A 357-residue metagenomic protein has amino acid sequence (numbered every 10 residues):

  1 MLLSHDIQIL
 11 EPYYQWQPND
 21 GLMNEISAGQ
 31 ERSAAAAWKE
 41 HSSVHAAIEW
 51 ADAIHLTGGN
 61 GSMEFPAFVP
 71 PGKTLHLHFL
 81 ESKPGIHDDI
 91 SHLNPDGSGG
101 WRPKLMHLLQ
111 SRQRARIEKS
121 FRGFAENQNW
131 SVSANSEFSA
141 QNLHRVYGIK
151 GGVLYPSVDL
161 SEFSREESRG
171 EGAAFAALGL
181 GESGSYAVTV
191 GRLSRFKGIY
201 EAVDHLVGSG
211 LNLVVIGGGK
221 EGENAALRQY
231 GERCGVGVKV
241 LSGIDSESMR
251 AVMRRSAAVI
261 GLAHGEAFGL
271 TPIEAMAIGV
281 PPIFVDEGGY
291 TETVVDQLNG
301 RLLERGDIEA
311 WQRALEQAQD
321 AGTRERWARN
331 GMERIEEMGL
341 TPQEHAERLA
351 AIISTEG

Functional and structural regions predicted by a protein language model:
A36-W38, G322-S354: A charged, aromatic-enriched C-terminal amphipathic alpha-helix characteristic of glycosyltransferases across folds
H45-I48, K83, P95-V132, A140-Q141: Membrane-proximal helix-turn-helix segments that form the acceptor-binding/catalytic region of lipid-linked
S185, R192-G208: A conserved mid-protein helix/loop that constitutes part of the nucleotide-sugar donor-binding site
V190, N212-L227, S242: Glycosyltransferase donor-sugar binding loop
A225-E247: Nucleotide-activated donor-binding/catalytic signature segment of Leloir-type glycosyltransferases, i.e., the conserved
H264: Aromatic "clamp/platform" in nucleotide-sugar-dependent glycosyltransferases that forms part of the donor/acceptor
P281-V285, V294: Short hydrophobic beta-strand element within catalytic cores of glycosyltransferases and related nucleotide-activated
D296-Q297, R301-E309, E316-G322: Conserved acidic donor-binding segment of nucleotide-sugar-dependent glycosyltransferases
